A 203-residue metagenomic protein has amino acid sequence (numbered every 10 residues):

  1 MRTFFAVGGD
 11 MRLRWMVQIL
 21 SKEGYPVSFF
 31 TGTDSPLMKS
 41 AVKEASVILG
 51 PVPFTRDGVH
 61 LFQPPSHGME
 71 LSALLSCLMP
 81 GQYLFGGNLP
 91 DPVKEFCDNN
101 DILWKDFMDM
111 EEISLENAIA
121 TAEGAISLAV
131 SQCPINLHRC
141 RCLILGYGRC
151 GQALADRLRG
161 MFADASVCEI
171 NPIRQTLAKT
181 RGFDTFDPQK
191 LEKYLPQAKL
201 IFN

Functional and structural regions predicted by a protein language model:
R2-S40: N-terminal glycine-/charge-rich "phosphate-binding" loop or analogous flexible N-terminal tail
F5-W15, L20, H138-R159: Glycine-rich adenosine-cofactor-binding loop
E23-P36, M161-R181: NAD(P)-binding Rossmann-fold cofactor-contacting core
P36, S40, K105, D184-K190: Short acidic-hydrophobic, aromatic-tinged amphipathic segments that line or gate anion-handling sites
S46, Q82, K199: Conserved acidic residues
L49-R139: Glycine/serine-rich phosphate-binding loop and adjoining beta1-alpha1 elements at the start of nucleotide-handling
P53-D57, H67-L78, R181-N203: Rossmann-like adenosine-cofactor binding region
I135-C140, Q152, C168, R174: Short, structured loop/turn "capping" segments at alpha-beta junctions
